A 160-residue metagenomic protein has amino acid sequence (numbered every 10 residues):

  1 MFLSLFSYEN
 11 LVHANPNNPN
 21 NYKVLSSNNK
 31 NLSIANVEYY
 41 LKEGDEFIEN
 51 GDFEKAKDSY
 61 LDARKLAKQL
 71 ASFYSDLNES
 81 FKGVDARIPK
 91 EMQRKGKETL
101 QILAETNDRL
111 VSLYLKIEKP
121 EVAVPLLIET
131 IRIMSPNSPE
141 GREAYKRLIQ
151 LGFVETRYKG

Functional and structural regions predicted by a protein language model:
N17, F81-E98, I149-G160: Alpha-helical linker/edge segments of TPR/alpha-solenoid repeat scaffolds and analogous pre-/post-domain helices
A35, K55, K95-I102, E140: Structural signature of alpha-solenoid helical repeat junctions
D58-I88, E129-K146: Short, charge-rich amphipathic alpha-helical segments embedded in non-transmembrane helical bundles/solenoids
